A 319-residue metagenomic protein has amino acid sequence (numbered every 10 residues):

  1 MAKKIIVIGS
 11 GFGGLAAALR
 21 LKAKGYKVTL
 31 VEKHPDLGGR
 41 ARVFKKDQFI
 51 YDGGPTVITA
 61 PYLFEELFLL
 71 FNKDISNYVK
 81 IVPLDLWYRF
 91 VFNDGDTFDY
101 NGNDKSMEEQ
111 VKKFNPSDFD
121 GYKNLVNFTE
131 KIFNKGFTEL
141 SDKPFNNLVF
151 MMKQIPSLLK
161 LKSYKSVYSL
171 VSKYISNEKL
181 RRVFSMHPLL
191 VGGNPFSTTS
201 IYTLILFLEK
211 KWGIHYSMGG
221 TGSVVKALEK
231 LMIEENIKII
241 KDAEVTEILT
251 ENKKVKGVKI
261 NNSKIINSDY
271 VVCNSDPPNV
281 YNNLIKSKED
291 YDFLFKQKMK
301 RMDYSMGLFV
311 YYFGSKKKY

Functional and structural regions predicted by a protein language model:
K3-K131: N-terminal glycine-rich phosphate/pyrophosphate-binding loop and immediately adjacent elements
K4, K256, D269: Conserved acidic residues
I8, I260, C273-N274: Redox-cofactor binding/interface segments in oxidoreductases and associated redox assembly factors
V91-E108, I132-F133, M232-E234, K238-I239 (+1 more regions): Feature captures the FAD/FMN-dependent oxidoreductase FAD-binding
N93-T198: Rossmann-like flavin
L204-V255, K259: Helical element adjacent to the flavin cofactor pocket in flavoenzyme catalytic cores
I214, M218-K226, E234, I248 (+1 more regions): Glycine-rich loop(s) and the adjacent beta-strand/alpha-helix scaffold that form part
